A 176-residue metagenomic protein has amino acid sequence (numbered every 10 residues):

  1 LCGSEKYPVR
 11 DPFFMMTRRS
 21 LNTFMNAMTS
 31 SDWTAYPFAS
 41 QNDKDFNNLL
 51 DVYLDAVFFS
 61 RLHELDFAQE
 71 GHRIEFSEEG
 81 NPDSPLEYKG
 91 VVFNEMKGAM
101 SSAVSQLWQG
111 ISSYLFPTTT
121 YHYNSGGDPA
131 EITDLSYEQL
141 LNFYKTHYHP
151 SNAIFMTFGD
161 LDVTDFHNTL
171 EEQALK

Functional and structural regions predicted by a protein language model:
L1-D55, F59-S60, E64-G71, S101-S105 (+1 more regions): M16/MPP (pitrilysin/insulinase) zinc-metallopeptidase core fold and M16-derived inactive scaffolds
C2, T34-Q41, E75-G80, K97 (+2 more regions): Second-shell loop/turn segments in exported
C2-E5, N48-H63, G80-S151, T164-K176: Scaffold signal of the M16-like zinc-metallopeptidase fold and its non-catalytic homologs
N26, P37, F93, S112 (+1 more regions): Residues in well-ordered beta-strands of folded domains
N42-D45, G159-T164: Helix N-cap motif at beta-to-alpha junctions
L65-E75, H147-H149, T157: Conserved alpha/beta enzyme-core scaffolds, especially Rossmann-like or related mixed alpha/beta domains that build
